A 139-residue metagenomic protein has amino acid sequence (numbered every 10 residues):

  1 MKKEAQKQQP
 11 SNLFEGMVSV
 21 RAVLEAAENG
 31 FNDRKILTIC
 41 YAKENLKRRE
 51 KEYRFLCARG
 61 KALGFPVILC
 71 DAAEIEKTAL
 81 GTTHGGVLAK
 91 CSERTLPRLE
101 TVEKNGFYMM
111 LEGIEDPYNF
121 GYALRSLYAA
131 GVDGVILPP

Functional and structural regions predicted by a protein language model:
M1-R98: N-terminal positively charged helical leader segments and presequences
G16, E115-A123: Amphipathic alpha-helical repeat scaffolds
I39, V135-I136: Hydrophobic residues within beta-strands of alpha/beta enzymes
P97-F107: Flexible hinge/capping segments at coil-to-helix
Y122, I136-P139: Short glycine/proline-centered loop/turn elements that form peptide/ligand docking sites
